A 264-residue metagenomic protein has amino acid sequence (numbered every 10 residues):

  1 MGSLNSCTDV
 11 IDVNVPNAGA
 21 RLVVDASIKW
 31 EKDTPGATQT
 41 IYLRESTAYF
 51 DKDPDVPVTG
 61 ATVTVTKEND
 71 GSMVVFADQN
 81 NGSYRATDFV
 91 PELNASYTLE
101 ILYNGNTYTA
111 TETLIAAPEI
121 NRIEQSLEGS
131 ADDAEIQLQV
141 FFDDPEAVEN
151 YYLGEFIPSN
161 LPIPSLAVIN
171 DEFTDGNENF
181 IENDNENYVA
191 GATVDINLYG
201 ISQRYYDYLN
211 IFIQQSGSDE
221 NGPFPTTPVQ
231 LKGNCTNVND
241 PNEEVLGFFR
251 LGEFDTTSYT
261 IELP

Functional and structural regions predicted by a protein language model:
S3-S6: C-terminal motif of bacterial Sec signal peptides marking the signal peptidase cleavage site
T8-P264: A sequence/structural signal for flexible, mid-protein segments enriched in small/helix-disrupting residues
